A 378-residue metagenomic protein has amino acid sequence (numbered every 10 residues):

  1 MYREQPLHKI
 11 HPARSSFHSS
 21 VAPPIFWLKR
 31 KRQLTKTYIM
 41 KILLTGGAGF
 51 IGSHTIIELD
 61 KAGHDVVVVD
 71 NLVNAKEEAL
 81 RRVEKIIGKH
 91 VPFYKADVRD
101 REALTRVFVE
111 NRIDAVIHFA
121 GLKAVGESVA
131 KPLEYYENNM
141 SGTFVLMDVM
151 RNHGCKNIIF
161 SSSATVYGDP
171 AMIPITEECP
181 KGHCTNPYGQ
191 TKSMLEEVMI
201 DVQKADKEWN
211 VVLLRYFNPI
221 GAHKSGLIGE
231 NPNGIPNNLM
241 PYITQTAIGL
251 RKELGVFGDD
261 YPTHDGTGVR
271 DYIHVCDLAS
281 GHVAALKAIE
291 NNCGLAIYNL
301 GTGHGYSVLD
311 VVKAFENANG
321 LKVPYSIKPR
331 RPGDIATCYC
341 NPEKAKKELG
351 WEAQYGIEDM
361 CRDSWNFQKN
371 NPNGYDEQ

Functional and structural regions predicted by a protein language model:
E4, A13, V21-A22: Acidic, Ala/Val/Gly-enriched low-complexity intrinsically disordered segments
Q5-P6, R30-L34: Cationic, low-complexity basic patches in intrinsically disordered or flexible, solvent-exposed regions
K36-A222: N-terminal Rossmann-like NAD(P)+-binding domain of SDR-like oxidoreductases, especially those catalyzing
Y136, T185-S193, G229-N237, P241 (+1 more regions): Short-chain dehydrogenase/reductase
M240-Q378: C-terminal substrate-binding subdomain of Rossmann-fold SDR/epimerase-dehydratase oxidoreductases
